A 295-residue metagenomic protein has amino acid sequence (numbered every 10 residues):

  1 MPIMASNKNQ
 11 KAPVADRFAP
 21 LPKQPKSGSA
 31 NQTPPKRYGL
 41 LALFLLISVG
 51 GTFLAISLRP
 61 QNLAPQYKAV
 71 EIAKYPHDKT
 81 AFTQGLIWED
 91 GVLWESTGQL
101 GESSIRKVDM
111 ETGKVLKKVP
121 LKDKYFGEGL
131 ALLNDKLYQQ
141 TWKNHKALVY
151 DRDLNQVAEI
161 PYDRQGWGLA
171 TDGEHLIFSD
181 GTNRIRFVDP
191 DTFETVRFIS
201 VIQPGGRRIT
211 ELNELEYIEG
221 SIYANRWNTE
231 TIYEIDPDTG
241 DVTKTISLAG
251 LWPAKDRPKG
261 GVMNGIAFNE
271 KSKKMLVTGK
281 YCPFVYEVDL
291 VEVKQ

Functional and structural regions predicted by a protein language model:
Q61-T80, M110-L116: A short helix->beta-strand "capping" segment at the edge of beta-propeller domains
I72-S104, V119-A131, G168, G279-Y281: Beta-strand-rich domains and repeat architectures in extracellular enzymes and scaffolds, especially beta-propellers
K74-K79, K118-D123, A158-R164, I199-R207 (+2 more regions): Surface loop/turn motifs at the tips and blade-to-blade linkers of beta-strand repeat domains
T83, L212, P258-F268: Signature of short aromatic-glycine-proline-rich micro-motifs recurring in repeat-based ectodomains
D90-G91, N134-D135, G173-H175, E219-G220 (+1 more regions): Short coil/turn segments that connect the beta-strands within blades of beta-propeller domains
E95-Q99, L137-N144, F178-T182, A224-N228 (+1 more regions): Conserved beta-strand positions in repeat-built beta-propeller and related beta-rich domains
D109-G113, D151-N155, P190-F193, D236-G240 (+1 more regions): Short loop/turn segments that connect beta-strands within beta-propeller blades
A147-P204: Hydrophobic, well-structured mid-protein blocks that either form specific transmembrane helices
